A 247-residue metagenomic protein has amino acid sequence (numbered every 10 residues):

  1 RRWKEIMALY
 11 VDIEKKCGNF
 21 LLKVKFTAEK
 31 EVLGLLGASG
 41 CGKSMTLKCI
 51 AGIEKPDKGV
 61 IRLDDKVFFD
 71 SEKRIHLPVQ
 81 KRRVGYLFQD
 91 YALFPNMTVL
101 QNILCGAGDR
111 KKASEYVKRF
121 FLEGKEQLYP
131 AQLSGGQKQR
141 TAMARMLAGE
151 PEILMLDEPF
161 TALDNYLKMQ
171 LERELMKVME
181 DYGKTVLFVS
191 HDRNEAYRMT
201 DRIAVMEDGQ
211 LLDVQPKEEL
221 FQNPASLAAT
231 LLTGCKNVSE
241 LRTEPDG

Functional and structural regions predicted by a protein language model:
K66-D70, R110-K125, M176-K177: Conserved ABC ATPase "signature" region
F68-G85, L220, P224: ABC ATPase NBD coupling module
Y129-L133, Q137-Q139: Conserved ABC ATPase signature
M143: Hydrophobic anchor residue at the start of the ABC signature
A148-E152: A short, proline-enriched helix->beta-strand linker immediately N-terminal to the Walker B motif in ABC-type P-loop
L154-E158: Catalytic Walker B motif of ABC-type/P-loop ATPase nucleotide-binding domains
D208-G209: Conserved ABC ATPase "signature" C-loop
